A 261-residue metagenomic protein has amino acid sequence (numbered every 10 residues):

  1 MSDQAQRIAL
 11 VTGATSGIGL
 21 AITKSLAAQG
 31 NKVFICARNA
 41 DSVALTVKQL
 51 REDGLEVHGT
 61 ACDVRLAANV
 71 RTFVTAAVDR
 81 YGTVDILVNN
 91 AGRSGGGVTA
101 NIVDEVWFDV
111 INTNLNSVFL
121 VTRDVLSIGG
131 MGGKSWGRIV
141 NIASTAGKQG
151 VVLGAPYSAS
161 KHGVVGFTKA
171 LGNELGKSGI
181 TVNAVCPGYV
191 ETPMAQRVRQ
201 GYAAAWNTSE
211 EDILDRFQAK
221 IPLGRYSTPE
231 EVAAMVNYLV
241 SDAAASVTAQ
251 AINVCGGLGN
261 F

Functional and structural regions predicted by a protein language model:
T15-S16: Conserved glycine-rich cofactor-binding loop
Y81, L223-V254, G259: C-terminal substrate-recognition "lid" of short-chain dehydrogenase/reductases
V98-T99, V103-I111, F217: Substrate-binding pocket helix/loop in short-chain dehydrogenase/reductase
T122, S160, T168: Active-site helix of classical SDR
S127, N173-E174, A245: Alpha-helical segment proximal to the catalytic Tyr-Lys
S144: Residue(s) in the substrate-gating loop at a strand-loop-helix junction that position the organic substrate next
G176, T181, V247-A249: Short, small/polar-rich loop/turn modules that mediate ligand/substrate recognition or access, typified
